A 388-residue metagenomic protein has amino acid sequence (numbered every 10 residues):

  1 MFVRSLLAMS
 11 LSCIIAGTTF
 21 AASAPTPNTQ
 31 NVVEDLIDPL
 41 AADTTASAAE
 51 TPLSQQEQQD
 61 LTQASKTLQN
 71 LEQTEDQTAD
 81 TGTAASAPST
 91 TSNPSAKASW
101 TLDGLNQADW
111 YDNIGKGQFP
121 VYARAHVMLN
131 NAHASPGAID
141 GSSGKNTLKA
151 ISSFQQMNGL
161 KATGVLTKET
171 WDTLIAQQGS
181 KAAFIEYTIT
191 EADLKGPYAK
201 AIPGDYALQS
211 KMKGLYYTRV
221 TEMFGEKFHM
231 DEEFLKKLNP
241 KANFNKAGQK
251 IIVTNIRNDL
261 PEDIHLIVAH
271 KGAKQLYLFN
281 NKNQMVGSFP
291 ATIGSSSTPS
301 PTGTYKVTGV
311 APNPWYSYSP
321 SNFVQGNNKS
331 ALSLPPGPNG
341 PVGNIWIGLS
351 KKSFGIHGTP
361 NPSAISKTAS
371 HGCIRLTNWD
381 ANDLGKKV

Functional and structural regions predicted by a protein language model:
M1-A22: Gram-negative bacterial Sec-dependent N-terminal signal peptides
A24-A138, K181-S210: Acidic, Ser/Thr/Pro/Gly-enriched interdomain connector segments
D109-Q118, A134-G141, G159-K161, A207-L215 (+5 more regions): Second-shell loop/turn segments in exported
G117-T163, M230: A short amphipathic alpha-helical interaction element
K145-E191, K236-L266: Extracellular LysM carbohydrate-binding repeats and other cell-envelope/extracellular binding modules
S210-S288: Secretory/export targeting leaders with adjacent low-complexity proregions
P261-T359: Gly/Pro-biased beta-strand-loop elements
N344-K387: Active-site scaffold segments
